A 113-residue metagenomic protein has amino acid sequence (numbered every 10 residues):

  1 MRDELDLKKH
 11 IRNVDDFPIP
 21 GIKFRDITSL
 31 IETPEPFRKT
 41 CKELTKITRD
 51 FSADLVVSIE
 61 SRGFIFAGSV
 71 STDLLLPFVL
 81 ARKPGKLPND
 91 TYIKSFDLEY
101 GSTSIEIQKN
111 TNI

Functional and structural regions predicted by a protein language model:
M1-I113: PRPP-associated nucleotide enzymes
